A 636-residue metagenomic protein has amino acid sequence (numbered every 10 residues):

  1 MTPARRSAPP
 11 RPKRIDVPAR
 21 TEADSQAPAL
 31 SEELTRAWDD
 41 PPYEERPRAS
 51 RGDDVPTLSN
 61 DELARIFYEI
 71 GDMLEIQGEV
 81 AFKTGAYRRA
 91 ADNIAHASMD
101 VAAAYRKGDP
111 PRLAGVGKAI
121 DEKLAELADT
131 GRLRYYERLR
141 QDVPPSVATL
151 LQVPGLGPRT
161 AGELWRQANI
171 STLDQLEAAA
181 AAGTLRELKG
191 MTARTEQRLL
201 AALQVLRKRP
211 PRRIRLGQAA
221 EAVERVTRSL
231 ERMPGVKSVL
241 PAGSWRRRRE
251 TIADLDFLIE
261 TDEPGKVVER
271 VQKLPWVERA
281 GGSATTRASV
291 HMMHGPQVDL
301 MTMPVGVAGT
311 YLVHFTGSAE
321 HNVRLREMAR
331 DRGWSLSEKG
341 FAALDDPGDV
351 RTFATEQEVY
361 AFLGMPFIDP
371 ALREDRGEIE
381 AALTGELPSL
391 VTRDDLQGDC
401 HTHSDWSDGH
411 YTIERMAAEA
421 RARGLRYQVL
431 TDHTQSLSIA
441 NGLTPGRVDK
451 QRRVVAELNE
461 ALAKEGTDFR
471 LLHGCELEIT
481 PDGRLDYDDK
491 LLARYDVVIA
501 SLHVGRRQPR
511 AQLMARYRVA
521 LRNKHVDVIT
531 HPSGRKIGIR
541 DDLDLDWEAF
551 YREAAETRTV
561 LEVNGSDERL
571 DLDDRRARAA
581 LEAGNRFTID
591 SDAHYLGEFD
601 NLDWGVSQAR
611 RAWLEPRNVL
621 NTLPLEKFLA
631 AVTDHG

Functional and structural regions predicted by a protein language model:
T2-R6, R11, L34-R48, D54-T57 (+8 more regions): Accessory alpha-helical DNA-binding modules that contact the DNA backbone or grooves
P3-R6, L34, W38-R48, P56 (+6 more regions): Charged catalytic cores and adjacent phosphate/nucleic-acid-binding surfaces used for phosphate/nucleic-acid chemistry
P12-R14, T21, S31: Compositionally biased, intrinsically disordered low-complexity segments enriched in Pro/Arg/Gln/His
L58-I76: Patatin-like phospholipase
G71-G78, T310-T316: Short, solvent-exposed helix-loop connector elements
P241, G398-T402, E476: Two-metal-ion RNase H-like nuclease active-site motif
G474-L477, W604: Active-site catalytic microenvironments in core metabolic enzymes, especially phosphate/sugar-handling
